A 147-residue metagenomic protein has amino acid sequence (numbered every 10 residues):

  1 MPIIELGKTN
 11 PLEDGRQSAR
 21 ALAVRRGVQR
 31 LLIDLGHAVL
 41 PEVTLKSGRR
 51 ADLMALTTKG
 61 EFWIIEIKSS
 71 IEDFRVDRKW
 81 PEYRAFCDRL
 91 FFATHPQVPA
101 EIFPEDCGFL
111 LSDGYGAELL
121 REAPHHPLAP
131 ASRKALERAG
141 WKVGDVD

Functional and structural regions predicted by a protein language model:
M1-A38, S47, I102-D147: Non-catalytic C-terminal interaction segments of nucleic acid-processing enzymes
V24, L40-V43, M54-L56: Catalytic cores of RNA-modifying enzymes
V24, R49, R75-K79: Amphipathic coiled-coil/heptad-repeat helices and related helical stalk/stem segments that mediate oligomerization
P41-L45, Q97-V98: Short, solvent-exposed loop/turn elements at beta->coil junctions and helix N-caps that rim active or binding pockets
E42-T44, E66-D73: Short, flexible loop segments at the rims of nucleotide/cofactor-binding pockets, characterized by
R49-A51, L90: Short beta-strand or tight-loop elements that sit immediately N-terminal to catalytic metal-binding acidic residues
A51-I64: Active-site beta-strand-loop-beta-strand hairpin of nuclease catalytic cores that positions key catalytic residues
S69-D113: Catalytic cores of nucleic-acid endonucleases
